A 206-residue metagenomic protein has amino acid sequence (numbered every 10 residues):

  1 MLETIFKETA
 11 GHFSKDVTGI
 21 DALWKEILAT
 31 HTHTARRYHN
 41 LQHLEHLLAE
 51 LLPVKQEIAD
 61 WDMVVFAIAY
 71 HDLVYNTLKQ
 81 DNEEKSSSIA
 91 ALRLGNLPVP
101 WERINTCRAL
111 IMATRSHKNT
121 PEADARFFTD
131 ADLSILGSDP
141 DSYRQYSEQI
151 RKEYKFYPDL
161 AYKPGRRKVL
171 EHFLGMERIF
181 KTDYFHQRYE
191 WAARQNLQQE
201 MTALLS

Functional and structural regions predicted by a protein language model:
M1-I27, H31-T32, L44: Boundary/activation segment at the start of structured domains
M1-T9, T32-H39, E50-D60, Y70 (+2 more regions): Divalent metal-dependent phosphate-bond-processing catalytic cores, especially two-metal-ion Mg2+/Mn2+ enzymes that act
E3-K7, D21-K25, L48, M63 (+3 more regions): An amphipathic alpha-helix signature
I20-L28, L41, D62-V65, I104-M112: Short, well-structured alpha-helical segments
T30, S86-K118: Histidine- and acidic-residue-rich, metal-dependent catalytic cores
H33-H46, Y75-S88: Active-site metal-coordination segments of metallo-dependent hydrolases
L47, W61-T77, S86, I111-R115: His-Asp-centered metal-binding catalytic motifs of divalent-metal-dependent phosphohydrolases/nucleases
E57-M63, K79-N82, V99-R103: Short, flexible active-site-proximal loops enriched in glycine and acidic residues
